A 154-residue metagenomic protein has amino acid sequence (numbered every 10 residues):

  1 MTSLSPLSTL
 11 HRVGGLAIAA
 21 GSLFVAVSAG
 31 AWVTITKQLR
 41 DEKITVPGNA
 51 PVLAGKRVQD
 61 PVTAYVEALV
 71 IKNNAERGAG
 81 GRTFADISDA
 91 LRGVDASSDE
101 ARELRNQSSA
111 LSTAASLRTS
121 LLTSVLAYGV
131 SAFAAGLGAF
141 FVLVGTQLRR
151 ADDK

Functional and structural regions predicted by a protein language model:
M1-A54: N-terminal extramembrane/targeting module of integral membrane proteins
T2-V13, L126-K154: Juxtamembrane interface at the cytosolic side of transmembrane helices
G14-G15, G21, G30, G48 (+6 more regions): Residue-identity detector for glycine
I18, S22, P61, E67 (+1 more regions): Generic hydrophobic/packing signal
G21, I87, A101-L104, S131 (+1 more regions): Amphipathic coiled-coil alpha-helices
T36-S124: Extracytoplasmic/periplasmic regions of membrane proteins
